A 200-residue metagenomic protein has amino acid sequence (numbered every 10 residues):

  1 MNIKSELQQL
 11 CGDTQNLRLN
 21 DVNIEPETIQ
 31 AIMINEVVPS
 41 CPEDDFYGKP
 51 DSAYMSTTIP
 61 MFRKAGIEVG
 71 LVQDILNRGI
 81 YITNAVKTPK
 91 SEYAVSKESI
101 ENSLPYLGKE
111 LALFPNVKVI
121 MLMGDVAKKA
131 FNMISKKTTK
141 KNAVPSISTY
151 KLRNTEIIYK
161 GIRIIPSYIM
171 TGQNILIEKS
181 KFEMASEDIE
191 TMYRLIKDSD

Functional and structural regions predicted by a protein language model:
M1-N16, S91-G108, K137-D200: C-terminal capping/extension of enzyme domains
M1-P60, I158-K160, M192-D200: Active-site and ligand/interface coordination hotspots across diverse enzymes and nucleic-acid-associated assemblies
T14-N20, T57-V69, E101-L107: Short acidic (Asp/Glu) patches
I32-N35, T83, L122-M123, S167: Short hydrophobic segments within beta-strands
V37-S40, K87-P89, D125-K128, I169-G172: Short, solvent-exposed loop/turn segments at secondary-structure junctions
P42-D45, F131-M133, L176: Short glycine-/acidic-enriched loop or helix-start segments at secondary-structure transitions that form or flank
G48-E98: Short, surface-exposed acidic-centric catalytic microdomains
N77-M133: Internal catalytic-core helix/loop-beta-alpha segment that presents or stabilizes conserved functional determinants
